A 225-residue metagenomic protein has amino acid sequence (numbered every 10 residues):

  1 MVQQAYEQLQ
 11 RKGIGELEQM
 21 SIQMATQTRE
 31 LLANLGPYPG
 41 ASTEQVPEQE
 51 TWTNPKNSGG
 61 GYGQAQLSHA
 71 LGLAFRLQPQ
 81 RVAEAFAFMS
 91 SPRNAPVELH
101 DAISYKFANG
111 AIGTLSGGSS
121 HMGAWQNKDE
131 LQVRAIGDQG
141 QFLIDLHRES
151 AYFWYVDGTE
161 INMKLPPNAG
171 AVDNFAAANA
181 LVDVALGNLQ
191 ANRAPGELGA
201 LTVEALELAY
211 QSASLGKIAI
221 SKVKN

Functional and structural regions predicted by a protein language model:
M1, E16, Q66, L99 (+2 more regions): An acidic site on a long C-lobe helix of protein kinase domains
M1-R93, G216: Predominantly a Rossmann-like dinucleotide-binding segment in NAD(P)-dependent oxidoreductases
V2-A5, R29-G36, V97-L99, N127-K128 (+2 more regions): Short aromatic-enriched loop/helix-cap "lid" or pocket-rim segments at secondary-structure transitions that line
Q3, E7-R11, K106-A108, D183 (+2 more regions): Replace "anionic and nucleotidyl ligands
I22-M24, G117, L165, V223: Active-site donor-binding loop signature of nucleotide-sugar glycosyltransferases
A65, H69-E149, A176-L189, K222-N225: Contiguous beta-strand/loop segments that form the cofactor/metal-binding neighborhood of enzyme cores
A70, L143-H147, E160-N225: C-terminal helical cap and adjacent loop that interface with cofactors, partners, or active-site loops
A124-D129, F153-K164: A short, polar/proline- and glycine-enriched secondary-structure boundary/capping micro-motif
